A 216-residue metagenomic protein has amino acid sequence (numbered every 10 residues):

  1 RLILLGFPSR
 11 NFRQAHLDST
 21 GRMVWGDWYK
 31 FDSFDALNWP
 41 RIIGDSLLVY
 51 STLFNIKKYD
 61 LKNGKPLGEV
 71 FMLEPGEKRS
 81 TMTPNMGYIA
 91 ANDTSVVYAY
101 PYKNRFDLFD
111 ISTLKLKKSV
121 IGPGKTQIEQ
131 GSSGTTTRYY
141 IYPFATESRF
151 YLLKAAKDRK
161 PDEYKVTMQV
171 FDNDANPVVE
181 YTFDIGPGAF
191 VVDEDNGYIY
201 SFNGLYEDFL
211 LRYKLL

Functional and structural regions predicted by a protein language model:
R1, F31-G44, K78-Y88, T135-Y142 (+1 more regions): Repeated scaffold domains used in trafficking and secretory/extracellular systems, primarily beta-propellers
R1, G44-S46, D93-S95, E147-F150 (+1 more regions): Short coil/turn segments that connect the beta-strands within blades of beta-propeller domains
G6-R10, Y50-L53, A99-Y102, K160-Y164 (+1 more regions): Short, solvent-exposed loop/turn segments at conserved positions within beta-propeller repeat blades
P8-Y50, P75: Asp-box/WD-like beta-propeller blade repeats and closely related beta-sheet repeat scaffolds
Q14-S19, K58-D60, Y164-N176, R212-L215: Beta-propeller blade signature
G21, G26-S33, K65-T83, K115-T135 (+2 more regions): Surface-exposed loop and turn segments in beta-propeller and other repeat-based domains that flank or scaffold
S133-V170: Loop/turn-rich, solvent-exposed surfaces of beta-rich toroidal or solenoidal domains
F190-L216: Blade-level signature of beta-propeller repeat domains, shared across WD40, Kelch, NHL, RCC1 and BNR/Asp-box propellers
